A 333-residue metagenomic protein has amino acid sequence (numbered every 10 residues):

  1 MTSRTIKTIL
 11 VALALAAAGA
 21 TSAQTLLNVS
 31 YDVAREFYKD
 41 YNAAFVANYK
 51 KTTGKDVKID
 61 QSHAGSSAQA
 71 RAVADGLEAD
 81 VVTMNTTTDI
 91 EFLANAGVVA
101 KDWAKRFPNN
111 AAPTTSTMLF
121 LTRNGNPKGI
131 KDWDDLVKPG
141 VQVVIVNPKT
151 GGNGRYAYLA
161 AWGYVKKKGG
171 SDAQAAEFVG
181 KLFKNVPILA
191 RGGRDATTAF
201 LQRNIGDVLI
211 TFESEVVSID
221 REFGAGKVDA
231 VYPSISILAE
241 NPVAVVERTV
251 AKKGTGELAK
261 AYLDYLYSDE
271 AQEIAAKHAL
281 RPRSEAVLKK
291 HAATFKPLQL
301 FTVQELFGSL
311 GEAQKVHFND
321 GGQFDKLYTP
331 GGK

Functional and structural regions predicted by a protein language model:
M1-L10: Bacterial N-terminal signal peptides that target proteins for export
A18-A20: N-terminal signal peptide c-region/cleavage motif recognized by signal peptidases
Q24-G151, A292-A293, Q299, Q304 (+1 more regions): N-terminal segment of the mature folded domain
V29-Y31, T122-N124, Q142-Y156, A160-K168 (+2 more regions): Short beta-strand->loop
T117-N126, E240-E257, I274-H278: A bilobed periplasmic-binding-protein/Venus flytrap-type ligand-binding module shared by bacterial periplasmic
G125-K131, T150, G163-S171, T249-E257: Short helix-loop capping/hinge motifs at secondary-structure junctions, enriched in acidic/polar residues
K168-S234: Ligand-binding pocket segment of bilobal, Venus flytrap-like solute-binding proteins
V250-K333: Extracellular/periplasmic juxtamembrane helices and adjacent flexible linkers that interface with membrane partners
